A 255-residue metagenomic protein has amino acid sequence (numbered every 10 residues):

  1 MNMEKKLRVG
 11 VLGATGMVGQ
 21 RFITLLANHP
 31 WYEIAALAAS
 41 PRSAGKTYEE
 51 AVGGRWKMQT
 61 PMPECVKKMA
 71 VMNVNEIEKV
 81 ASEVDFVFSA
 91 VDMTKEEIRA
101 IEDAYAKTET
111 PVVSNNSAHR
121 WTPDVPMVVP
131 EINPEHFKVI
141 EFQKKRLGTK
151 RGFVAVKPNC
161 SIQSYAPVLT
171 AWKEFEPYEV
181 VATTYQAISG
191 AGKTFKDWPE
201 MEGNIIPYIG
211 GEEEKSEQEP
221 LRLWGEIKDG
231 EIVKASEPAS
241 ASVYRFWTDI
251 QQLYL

Functional and structural regions predicted by a protein language model:
N2-I209, I232, A239-S242: N-terminal Rossmann-like NAD(P) cofactor-binding subdomain of oxidoreductases, focused on the glycine-rich
E212-L255: Oxyanion-binding "anion nests"
